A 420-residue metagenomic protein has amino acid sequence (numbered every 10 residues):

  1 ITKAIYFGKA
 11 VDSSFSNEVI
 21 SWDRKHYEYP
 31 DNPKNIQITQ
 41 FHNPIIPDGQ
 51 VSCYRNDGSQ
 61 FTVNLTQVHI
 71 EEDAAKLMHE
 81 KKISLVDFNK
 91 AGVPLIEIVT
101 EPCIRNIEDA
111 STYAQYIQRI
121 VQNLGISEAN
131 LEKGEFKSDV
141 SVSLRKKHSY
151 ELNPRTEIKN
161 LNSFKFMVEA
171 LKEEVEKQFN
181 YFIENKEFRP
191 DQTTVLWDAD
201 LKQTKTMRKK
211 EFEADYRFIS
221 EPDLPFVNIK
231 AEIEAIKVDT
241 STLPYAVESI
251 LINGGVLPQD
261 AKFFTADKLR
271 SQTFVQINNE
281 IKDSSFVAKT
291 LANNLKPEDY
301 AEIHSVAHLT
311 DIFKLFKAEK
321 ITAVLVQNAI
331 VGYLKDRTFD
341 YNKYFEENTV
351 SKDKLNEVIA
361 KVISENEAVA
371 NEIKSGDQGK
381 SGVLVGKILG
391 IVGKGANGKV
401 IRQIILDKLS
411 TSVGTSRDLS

Functional and structural regions predicted by a protein language model:
I1-T242, E248, I252-P258, R270-Q272 (+5 more regions): Basic, nucleic-acid-interacting segments
E128-E132, K186, A370-D377, R417: Short helix/loop segment immediately N-terminal to the Walker
N253, A266, N279, K314-A318 (+3 more regions): Amphipathic alpha-helical interaction elements
D260, T273, D283-L291, H308 (+4 more regions): Residue-level detector of well-ordered alpha-helical segments, enriched for hydrophobic/aromatic packing positions
F263-K317: Long, well-ordered mid-to-C-terminal structural blocks that present hydrophobic/aromatic surfaces
I303-T310, K320-I391: Strongly charged, low-complexity linkers/loops
Q378-V413, R417: Short, amphipathic C-terminal "tail helix"
